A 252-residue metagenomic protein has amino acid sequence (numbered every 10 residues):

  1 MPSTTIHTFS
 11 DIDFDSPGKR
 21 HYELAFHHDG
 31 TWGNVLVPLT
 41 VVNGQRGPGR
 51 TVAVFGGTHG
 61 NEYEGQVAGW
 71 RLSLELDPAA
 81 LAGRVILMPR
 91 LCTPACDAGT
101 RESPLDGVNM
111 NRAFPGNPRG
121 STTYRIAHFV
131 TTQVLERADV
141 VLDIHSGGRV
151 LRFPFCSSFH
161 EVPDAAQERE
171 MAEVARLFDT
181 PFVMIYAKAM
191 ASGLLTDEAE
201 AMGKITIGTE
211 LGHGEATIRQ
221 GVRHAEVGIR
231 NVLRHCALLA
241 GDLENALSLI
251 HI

Functional and structural regions predicted by a protein language model:
M1-H251: Structured catalytic-domain cores with a bias toward divalent-metal coordination
